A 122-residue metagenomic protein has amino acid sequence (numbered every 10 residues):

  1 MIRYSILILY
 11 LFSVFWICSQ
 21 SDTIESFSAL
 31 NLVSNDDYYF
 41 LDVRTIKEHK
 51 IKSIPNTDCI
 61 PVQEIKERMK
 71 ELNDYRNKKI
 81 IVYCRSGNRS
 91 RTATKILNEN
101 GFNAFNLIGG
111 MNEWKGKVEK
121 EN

Functional and structural regions predicted by a protein language model:
I2-Y10, F15-L32, Y38, K47-K78 (+1 more regions): Rhodanese-like catalytic fold shared by cysteine-dependent sulfurtransferases and DSP/PTP-type phosphatases
F40-D42: Structural scaffold elements adjacent to functional motifs in cytosolic proteins
V82-C84: Metallo-beta-lactamase
